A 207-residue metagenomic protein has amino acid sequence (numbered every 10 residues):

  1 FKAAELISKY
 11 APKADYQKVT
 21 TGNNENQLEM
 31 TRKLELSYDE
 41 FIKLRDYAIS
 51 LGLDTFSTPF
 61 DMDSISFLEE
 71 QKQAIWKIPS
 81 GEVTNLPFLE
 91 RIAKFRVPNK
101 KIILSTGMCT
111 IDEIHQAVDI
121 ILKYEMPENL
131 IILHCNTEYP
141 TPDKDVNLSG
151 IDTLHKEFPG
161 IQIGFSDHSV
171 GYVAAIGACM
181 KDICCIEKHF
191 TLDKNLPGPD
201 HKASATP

Functional and structural regions predicted by a protein language model:
F1-P207: Catalytic cores and adjacent flexible loops of soluble metabolic enzymes that perform enolate/carbanion chemistry on
